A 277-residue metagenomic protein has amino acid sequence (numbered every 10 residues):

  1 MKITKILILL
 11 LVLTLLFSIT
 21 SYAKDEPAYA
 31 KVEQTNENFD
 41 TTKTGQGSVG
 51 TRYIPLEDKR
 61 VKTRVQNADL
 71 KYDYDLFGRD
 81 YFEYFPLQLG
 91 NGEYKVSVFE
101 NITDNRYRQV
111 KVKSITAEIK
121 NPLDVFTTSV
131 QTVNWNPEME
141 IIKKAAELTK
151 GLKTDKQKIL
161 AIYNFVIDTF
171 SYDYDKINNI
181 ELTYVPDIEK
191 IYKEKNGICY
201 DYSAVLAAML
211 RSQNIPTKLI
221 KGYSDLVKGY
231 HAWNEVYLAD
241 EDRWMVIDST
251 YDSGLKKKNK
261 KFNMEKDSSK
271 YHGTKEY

Functional and structural regions predicted by a protein language model:
I3-T154, D240, W244, H272-Y277: N-terminal accessory/pre-domain segments preceding catalytic cores
S18-S21, S48, S97, S114 (+8 more regions): Generic serine detector
Q34-E37, A68-D69, E189-K190, A204-M209: N-terminal start-of-chain detector that recognizes signal peptides and the immediate post-cleavage beginning
Q131-E194, V205, D242, D252-L255 (+1 more regions): Secondary-structure boundary elements
D201-Y277: Hydrophobic/aromatic-rich core segments of domains that either
